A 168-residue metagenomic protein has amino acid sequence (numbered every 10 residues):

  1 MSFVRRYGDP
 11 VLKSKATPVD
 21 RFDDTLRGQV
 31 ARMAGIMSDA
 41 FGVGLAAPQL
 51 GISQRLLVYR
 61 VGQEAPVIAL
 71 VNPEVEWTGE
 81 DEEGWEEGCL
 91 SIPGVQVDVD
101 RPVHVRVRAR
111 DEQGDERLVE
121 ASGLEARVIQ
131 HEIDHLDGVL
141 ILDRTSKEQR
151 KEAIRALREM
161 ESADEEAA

Functional and structural regions predicted by a protein language model:
M1-A168: Positively charged
